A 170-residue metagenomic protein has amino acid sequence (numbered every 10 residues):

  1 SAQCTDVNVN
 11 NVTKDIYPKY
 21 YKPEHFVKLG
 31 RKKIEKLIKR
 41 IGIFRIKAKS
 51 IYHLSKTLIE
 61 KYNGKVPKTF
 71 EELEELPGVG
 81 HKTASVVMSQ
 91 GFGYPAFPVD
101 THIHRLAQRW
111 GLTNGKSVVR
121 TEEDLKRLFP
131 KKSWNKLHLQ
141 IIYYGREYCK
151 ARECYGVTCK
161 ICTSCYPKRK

Functional and structural regions predicted by a protein language model:
S1-K170: Catalytic cores of DNA base-excision repair glycosylases
